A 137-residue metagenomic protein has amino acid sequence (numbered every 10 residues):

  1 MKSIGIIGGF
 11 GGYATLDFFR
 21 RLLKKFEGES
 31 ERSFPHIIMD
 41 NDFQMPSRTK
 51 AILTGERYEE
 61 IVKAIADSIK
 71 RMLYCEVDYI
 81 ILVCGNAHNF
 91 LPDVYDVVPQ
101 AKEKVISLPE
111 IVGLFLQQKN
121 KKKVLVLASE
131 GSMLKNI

Functional and structural regions predicted by a protein language model:
M1-I137: Non-catalytic structural scaffold of enzyme domains
